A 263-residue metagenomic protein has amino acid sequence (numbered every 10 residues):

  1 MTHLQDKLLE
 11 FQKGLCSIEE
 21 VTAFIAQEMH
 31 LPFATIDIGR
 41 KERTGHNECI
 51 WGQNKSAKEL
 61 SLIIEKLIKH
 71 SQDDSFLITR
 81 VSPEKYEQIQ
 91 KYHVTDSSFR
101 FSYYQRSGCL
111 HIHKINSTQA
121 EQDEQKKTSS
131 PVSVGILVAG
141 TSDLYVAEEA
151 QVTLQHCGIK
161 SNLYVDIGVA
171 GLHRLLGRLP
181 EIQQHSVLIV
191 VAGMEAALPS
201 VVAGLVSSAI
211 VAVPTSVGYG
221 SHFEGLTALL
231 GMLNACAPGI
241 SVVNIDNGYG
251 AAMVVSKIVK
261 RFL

Functional and structural regions predicted by a protein language model:
M1-D96, R100: Long amphipathic alpha-helical segments
L60, D143-E148, L172, A192-V202 (+2 more regions): Short glycine/serine/threonine-rich phosphate/pyrophosphate-binding segments that cradle anionic phosphate groups
R100-Y104, V202-G225: Short, acidic/small-residue loops that bind anionic groups at enzyme active sites
H111, K160-E181, L226-T227, V243: Glycine-rich oxoanion-binding loops at beta->alpha junctions
T128-G171: Glycine-rich phosphate/diphosphate-binding loop of Rossmann-like nucleotide-binding domains
V138, S142, L179, V217 (+1 more regions): C-terminal binding/interaction regions
G177-T215: Glycine-rich phosphate-binding loop
